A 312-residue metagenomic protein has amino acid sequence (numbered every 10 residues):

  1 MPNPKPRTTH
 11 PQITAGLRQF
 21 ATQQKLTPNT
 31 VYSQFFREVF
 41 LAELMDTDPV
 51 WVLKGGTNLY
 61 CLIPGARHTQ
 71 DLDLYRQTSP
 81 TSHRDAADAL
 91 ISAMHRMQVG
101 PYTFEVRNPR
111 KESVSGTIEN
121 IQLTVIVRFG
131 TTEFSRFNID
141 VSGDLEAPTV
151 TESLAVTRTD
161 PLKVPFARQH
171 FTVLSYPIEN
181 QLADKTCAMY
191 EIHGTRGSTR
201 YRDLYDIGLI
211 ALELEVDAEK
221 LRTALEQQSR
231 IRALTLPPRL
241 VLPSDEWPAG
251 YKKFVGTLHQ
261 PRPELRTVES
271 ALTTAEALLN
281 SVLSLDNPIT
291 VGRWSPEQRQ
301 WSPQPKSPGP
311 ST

Functional and structural regions predicted by a protein language model:
M1-W51, Y60-Q70, R76-T312: Structured mid-to-C-terminal alpha-helical surface segments
